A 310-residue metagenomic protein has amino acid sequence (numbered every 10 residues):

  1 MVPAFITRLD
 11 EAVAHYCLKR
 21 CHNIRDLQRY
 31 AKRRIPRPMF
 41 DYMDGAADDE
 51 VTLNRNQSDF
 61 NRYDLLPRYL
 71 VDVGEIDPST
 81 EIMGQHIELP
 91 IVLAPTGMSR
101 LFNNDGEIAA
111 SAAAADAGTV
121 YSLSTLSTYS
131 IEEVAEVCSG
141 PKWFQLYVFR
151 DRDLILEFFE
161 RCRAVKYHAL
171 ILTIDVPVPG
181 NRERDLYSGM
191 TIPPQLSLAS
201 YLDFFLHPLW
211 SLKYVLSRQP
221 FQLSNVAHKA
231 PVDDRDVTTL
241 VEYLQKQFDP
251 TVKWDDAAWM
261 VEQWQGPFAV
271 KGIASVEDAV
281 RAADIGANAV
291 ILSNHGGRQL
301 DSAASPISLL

Functional and structural regions predicted by a protein language model:
V2-G84, M190-V252: An N-cap/entry alpha-helix motif that binds or orients negatively charged groups
N23-L27, L93, P267-F268, G286: Domain-wide signal for the mature, well-folded portions of proteins, strongly enriched in nucleus-encoded organellar
K32, D48, S58-L65, T119 (+2 more regions): Generic secondary-structure signature for well-ordered alpha-helical cores
I87-L126: Glycine-rich active-site/cofactor-binding loop and its immediate structural neighborhood
I91-A94, T119-L123, K142-L146, L170 (+2 more regions): Hydrophobic faces of well-ordered beta-strands that scaffold small-molecule active sites in alpha/beta enzyme cores
M98, A112, E133, V137 (+1 more regions): Alpha/beta enzyme core
D116-V137, P141-I155: A gly/proline- and charged-residue-enriched helix-loop-helix capping module
